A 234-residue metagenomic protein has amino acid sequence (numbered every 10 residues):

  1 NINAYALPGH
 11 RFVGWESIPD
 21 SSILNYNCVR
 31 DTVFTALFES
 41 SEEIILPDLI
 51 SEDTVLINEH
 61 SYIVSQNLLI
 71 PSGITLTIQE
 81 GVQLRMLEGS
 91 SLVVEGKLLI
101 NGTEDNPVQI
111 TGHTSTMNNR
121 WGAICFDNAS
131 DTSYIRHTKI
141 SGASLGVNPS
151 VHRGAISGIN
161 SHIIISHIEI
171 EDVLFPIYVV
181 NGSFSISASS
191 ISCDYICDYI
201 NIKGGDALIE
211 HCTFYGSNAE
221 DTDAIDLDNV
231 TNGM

Functional and structural regions predicted by a protein language model:
N1, V29-D31, L49: Solvent-exposed, conformationally flexible loop/turn segments
I2-A4, F34, G205: N-terminal cationic amphipathic segment used for targeting or macromolecule association
I2-L24: Surface-exposed interfaces of beta-sheet-rich extracellular modules
N3-Y5, L37, K139: Residue-level recognition of well-ordered beta-strand positions that form the cores of beta-sheet-rich folds across
P8, C28-R30, S72: Surface-exposed loops/turns
L24-S41: Conserved "repeat-terminator" motif of extracellular CCP/Sushi domains
S40-M234: Beta-strand/loop edge motif enriched in small/polar residues
